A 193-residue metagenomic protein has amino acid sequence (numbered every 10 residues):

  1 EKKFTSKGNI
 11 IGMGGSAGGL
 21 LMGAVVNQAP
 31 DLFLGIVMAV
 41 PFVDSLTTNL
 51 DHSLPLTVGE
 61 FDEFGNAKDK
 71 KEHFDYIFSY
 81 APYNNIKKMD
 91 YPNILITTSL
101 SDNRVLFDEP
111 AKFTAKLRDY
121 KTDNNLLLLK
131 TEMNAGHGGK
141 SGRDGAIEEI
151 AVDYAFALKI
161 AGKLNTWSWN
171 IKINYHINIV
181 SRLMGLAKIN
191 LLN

Functional and structural regions predicted by a protein language model:
E1, L191-N193: Accessible peptide chain termini
E1-N170: Active-site-proximal cap/loop segments of hydrolase catalytic domains
Y175-H176, L186, L191: Short hydrophobic targeting helices and cationic amphipathic motifs that mediate membrane/organellar targeting
